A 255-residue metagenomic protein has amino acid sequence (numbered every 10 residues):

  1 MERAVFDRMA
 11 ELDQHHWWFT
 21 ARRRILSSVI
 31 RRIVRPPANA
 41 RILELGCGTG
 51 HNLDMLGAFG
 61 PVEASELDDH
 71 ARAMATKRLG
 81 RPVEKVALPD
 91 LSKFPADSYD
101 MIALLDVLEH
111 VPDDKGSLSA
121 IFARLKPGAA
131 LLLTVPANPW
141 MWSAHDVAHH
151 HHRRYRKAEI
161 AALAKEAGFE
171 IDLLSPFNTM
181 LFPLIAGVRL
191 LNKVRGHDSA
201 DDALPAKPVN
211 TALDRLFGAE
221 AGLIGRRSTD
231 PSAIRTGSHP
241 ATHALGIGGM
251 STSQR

Functional and structural regions predicted by a protein language model:
M1-D97, M101-L105, G116-L118, D202 (+6 more regions): Conserved N-terminal segment of class I S-adenosyl-L-methionine
A10-E11, L131-R153, K157-K165: Short, glycine-/aromatic-enriched active-site segment of Class I SAM-dependent methyltransferases
D90, E109, P139-W140: Active-site micro-motifs of SAM-dependent methyltransferase domains
L105-L108, T134: Residues lining the SAM
H110, D114: Di-metal (Zn2+ and/or Mg2+/Mn2+) metal-binding site signature of metallo-dependent hydrolases with the MBL/beta-CASP
K115-A130: A short glycine-rich, Lys/Arg-flanked "PGG" loop and its adjoining helix->strand segment in the class I
F169-T179: Conserved S-adenosyl-L-methionine
L181-F217: C-terminal helical/coil "lid" or tail adjacent to the Rossmann-like core of SAM-dependent
